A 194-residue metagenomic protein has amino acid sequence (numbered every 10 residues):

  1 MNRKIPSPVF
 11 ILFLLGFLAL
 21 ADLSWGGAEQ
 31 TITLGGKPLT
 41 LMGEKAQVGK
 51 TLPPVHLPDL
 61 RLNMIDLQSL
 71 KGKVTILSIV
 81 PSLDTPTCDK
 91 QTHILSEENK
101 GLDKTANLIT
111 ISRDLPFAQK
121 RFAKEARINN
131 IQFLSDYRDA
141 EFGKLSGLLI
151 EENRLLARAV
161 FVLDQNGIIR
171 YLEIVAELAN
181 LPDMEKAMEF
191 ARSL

Functional and structural regions predicted by a protein language model:
N2-P58: N-terminal targeting signals for export/organelle localization
L52-P53, I76, A157-A159: Short loop/turn microsegments at loop-to-beta-strand junctions
D66-L95: Short active-site neighborhood of thiol/selenol oxidoreductases, capturing the structured segment around
D89-I128, A140-F142: Structural microenvironment flanking redox-active thiols in thiol-disulfide oxidoreductases
K120, A126-A157: Short, internal strand/loop/helix patches that form the active-site neighborhood or redox-interaction surface
A157-L194: Thiol-/selenol-based redox modules, centered on thioredoxin-like and closely related oxidoreductase domains
